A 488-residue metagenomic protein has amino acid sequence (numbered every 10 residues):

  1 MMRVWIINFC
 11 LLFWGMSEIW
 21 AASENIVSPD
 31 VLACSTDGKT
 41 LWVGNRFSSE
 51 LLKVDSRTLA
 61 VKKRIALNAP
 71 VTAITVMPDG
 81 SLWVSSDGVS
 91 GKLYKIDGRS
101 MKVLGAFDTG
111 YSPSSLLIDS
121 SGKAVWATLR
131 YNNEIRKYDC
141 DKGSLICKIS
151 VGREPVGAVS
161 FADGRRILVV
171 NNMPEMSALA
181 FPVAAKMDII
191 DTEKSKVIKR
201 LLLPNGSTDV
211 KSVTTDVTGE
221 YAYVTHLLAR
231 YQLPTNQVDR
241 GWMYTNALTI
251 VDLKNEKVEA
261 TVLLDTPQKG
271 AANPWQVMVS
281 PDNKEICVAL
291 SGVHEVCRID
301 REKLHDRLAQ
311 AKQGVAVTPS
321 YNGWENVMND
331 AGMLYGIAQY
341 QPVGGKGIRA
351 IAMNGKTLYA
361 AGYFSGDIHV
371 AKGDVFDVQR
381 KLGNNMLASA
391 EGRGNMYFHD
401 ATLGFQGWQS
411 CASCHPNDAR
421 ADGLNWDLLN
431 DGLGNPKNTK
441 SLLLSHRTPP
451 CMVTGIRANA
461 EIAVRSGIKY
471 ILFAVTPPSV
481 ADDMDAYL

Functional and structural regions predicted by a protein language model:
A22-E50: Beta-strand-rich domains and repeat architectures in extracellular enzymes and scaffolds, especially beta-propellers
A22-I26, R64-N68, A106-G110, K148-V151 (+3 more regions): Surface loop/turn motifs at the tips and blade-to-blade linkers of beta-strand repeat domains
S28, P70, V89, S112 (+9 more regions): Beta-rich catalytic cores
T36-D37, V76-D79, D119-G122, A162-G164 (+3 more regions): Residue-level detector of Asp-centered blade-edge/turn motifs that repeat once per structural unit in beta-propeller
V43, V84-S85, A127, V169-V170 (+3 more regions): Residue position within the beta-strands of beta-propeller blades
D55-L59, D97-M101, D139-G143, D191-S195 (+3 more regions): Short loop/turn segments that connect beta-strands within beta-propeller blades
L179, S195, K199, K211-V217 (+3 more regions): Periplasmic c-type cytochrome electron-transfer domains
